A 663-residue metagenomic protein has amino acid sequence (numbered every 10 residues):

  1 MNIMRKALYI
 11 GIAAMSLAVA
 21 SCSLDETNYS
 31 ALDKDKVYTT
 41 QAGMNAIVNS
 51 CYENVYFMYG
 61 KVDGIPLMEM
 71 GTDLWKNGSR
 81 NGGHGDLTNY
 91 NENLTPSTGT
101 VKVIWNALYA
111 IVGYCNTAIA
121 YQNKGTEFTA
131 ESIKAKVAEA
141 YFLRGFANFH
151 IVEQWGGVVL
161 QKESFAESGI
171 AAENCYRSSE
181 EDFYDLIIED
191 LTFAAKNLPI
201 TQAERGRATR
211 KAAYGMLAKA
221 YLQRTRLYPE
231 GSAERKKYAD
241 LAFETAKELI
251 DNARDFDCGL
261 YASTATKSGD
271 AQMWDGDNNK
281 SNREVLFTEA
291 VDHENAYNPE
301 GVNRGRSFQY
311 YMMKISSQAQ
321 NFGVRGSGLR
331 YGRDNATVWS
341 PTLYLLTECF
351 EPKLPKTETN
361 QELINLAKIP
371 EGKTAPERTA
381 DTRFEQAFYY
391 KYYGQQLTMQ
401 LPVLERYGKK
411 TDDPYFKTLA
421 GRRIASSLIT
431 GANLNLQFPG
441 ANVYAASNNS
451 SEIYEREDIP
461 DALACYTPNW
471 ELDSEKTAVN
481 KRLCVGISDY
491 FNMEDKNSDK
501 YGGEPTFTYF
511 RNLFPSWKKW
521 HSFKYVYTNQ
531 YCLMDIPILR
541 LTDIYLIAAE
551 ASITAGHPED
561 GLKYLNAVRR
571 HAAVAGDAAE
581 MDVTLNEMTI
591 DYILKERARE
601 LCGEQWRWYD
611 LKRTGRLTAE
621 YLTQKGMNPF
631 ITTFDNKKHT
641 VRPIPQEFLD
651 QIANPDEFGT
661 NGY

Functional and structural regions predicted by a protein language model:
M4, A18-A42, I187, A218 (+3 more regions): Bacterial Sec-dependent N-terminal signal peptides
S21-L24, Y52, T95, L108-I111 (+8 more regions): Long, intrinsically disordered, low-complexity segments
S23-N81, L222-R482, Y621: An aromatic- and glycine-enriched ligand-binding surface/loop that stacks and positions planar moieties
Q41-M58, R80-W155, A172-D185, D190-R205 (+3 more regions): Conserved, well-structured interaction surfaces
T126, V152-Q154, V159, Q202 (+2 more regions): Short coil/turn linking the two alpha-helices of tandem helical-hairpin repeats
